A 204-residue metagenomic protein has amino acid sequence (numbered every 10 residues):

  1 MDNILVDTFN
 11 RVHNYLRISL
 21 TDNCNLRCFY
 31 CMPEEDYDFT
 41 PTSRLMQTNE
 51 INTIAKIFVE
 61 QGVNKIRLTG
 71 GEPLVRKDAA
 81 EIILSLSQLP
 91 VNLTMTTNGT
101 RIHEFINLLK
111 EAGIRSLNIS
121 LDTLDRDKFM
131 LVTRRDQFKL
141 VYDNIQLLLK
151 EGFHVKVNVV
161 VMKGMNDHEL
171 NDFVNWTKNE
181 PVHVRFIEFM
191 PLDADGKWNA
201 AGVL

Functional and structural regions predicted by a protein language model:
M1, L5, P41-T42, D125-K128 (+2 more regions): Glycine-rich, flexible loop/turn motifs
M1-F9, N171, N175-E188: Short, charged N-terminal helix-start/capping segments
D2-N92: Conserved alpha-helical substructure of the radical SAM core
D7, L45, R135, N199 (+1 more regions): Charge-dense, low-complexity intrinsically disordered segments
D36-P41, D125-V132, D193-K197: A short acidic, helix-capping loop that chelates divalent metal ions and anchors anionic groups
T48-R67, V75-N175, E180-H183: Radical SAM/AdoMet-radical enzyme domain recognition
G70, L121, F189: Active-site loop/turn elements of alpha/beta-hydrolase fold enzymes, especially the short glycine-/histidine-rich
G164, R185-L204: Flexible glycine/acidic-rich beta-alpha junction loops that bind and position SAM and/or redox cofactors in anaerobic
